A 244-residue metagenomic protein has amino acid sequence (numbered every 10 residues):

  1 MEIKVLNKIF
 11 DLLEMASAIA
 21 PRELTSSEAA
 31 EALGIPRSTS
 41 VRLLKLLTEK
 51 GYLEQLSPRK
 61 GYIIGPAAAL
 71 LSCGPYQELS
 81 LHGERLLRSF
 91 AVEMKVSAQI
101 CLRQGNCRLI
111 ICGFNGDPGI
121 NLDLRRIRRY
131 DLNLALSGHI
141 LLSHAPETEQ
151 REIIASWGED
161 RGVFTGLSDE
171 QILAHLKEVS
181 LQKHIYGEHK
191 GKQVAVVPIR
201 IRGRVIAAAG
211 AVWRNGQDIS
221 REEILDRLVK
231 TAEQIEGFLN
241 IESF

Functional and structural regions predicted by a protein language model:
M1-Q77, G237: N-terminal helix-turn-helix
M15, A32, L43, E84-E93 (+5 more regions): Amphipathic alpha-helical regulatory segments at dimerization interfaces that relay allosteric signals between sensory
A67-E93: Conserved segment of winged-helix/HTH DNA-binding domains
I100-G105, I111-F114: Short hydrophobic alpha-helical segments used for membrane anchoring or interfacial signaling
I120-K190: Short, solvent-exposed recognition segments
E170-K192, I206-F244: Juxtadomain coupling helices with adjacent low-complexity linkers
Q193-I199: A short, aliphatic-rich beta-strand micro-motif
R200-V205: Flexible loop/coil segments at beta-strand boundaries within sensory signal-transduction domains
